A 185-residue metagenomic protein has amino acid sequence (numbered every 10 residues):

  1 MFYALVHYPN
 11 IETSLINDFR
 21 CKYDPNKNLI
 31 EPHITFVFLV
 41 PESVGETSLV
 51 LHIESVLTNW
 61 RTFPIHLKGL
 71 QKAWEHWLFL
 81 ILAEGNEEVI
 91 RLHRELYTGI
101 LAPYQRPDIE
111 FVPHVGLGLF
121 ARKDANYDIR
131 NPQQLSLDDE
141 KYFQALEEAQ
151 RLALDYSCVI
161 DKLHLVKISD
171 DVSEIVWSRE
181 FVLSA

Functional and structural regions predicted by a protein language model:
M1-H66, K72, A83-K162, D171-A185: Basic, often amphipathic N-terminal segments
Q71-F79: Short, basic/glycine-rich phosphate-binding loops at helix/coil junctions that contact nucleotide phosphates
H164-V166: Active-site-proximal alpha-helix that buttresses catalytic centers in soluble enzyme cores
